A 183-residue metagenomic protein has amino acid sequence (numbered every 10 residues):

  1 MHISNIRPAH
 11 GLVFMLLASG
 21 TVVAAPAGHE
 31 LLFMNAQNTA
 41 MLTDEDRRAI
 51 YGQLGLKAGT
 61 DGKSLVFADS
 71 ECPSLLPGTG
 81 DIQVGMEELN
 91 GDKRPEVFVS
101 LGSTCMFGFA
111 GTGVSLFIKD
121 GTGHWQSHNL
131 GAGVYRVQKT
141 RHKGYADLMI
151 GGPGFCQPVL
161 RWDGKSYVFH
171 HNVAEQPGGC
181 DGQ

Functional and structural regions predicted by a protein language model:
M1-I6: N-terminal secretory signal peptides that target proteins for export/translocation
A9-G20: Bacterial N-terminal signal peptides
G20-G59, V137-Q183: Acidic, small-residue rich beta-repeat scaffolds with periodic aromatic anchors
S70-I82, S127-K139, D181: Repeat-based blade/solenoid architectures
N90-G102, H142-M149: Acidic/hydrophobic-patterned starts of short beta strands in beta-sheet-rich repeat architectures
S103-M106, F155: Short glycine/acidic-enriched loop and turn motifs that connect beta-strands
F107-T112: Short, solvent-exposed loop/turn segments at conserved positions within beta-propeller repeat blades
S115-I118: Beta-propeller blade signature
